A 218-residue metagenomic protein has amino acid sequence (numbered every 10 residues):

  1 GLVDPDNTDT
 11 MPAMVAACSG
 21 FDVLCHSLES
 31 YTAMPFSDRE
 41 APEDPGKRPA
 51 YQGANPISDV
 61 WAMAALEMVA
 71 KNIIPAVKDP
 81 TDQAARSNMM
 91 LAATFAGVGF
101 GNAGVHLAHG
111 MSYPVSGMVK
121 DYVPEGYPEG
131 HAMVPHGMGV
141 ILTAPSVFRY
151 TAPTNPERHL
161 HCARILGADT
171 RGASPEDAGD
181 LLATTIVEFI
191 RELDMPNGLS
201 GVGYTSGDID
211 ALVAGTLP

Functional and structural regions predicted by a protein language model:
G1-A50, T154-E157, H161-I165: A glycine/threonine-rich phosphate-anchoring loop and its flanking beta-alpha core in nucleotide/phosphate-binding
D9-C18, Q52-V60, E129-A132: A short glycine-threonine-serine/GTX helix/turn-capping micro-motif
C18, D22, H26, E67 (+3 more regions): Residues on a specific face of well-ordered alpha-helices
L24-L28, M89-G97, A144, I186 (+2 more regions): Short alpha-helical scaffolding segments that buttress acidic/His motifs in well-ordered protein cores
M34-N102, H106, S116, K120: Glycine-rich phosphate/diphosphate-binding loops and the adjacent beta-loop-alpha structural elements that coordinate
G110-D169, D177: Catalytic phosphate/nucleotide-handling subdomain of diverse soluble enzymes
H159-P218: C-terminal charged capping/lid subdomain of soluble metabolic enzymes
